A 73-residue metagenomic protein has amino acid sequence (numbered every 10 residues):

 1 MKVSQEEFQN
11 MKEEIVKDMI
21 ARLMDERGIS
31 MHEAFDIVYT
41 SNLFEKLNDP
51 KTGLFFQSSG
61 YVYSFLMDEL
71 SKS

Functional and structural regions predicted by a protein language model:
M1-S73: C-terminal alpha-helical interaction appendages
